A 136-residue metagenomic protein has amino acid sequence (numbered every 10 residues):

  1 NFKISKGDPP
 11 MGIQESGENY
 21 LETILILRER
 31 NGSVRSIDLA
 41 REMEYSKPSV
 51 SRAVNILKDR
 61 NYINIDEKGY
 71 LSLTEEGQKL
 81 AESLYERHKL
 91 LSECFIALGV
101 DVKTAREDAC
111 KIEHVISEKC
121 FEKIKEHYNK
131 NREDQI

Functional and structural regions predicted by a protein language model:
K3, D8, E107-I136: C-terminal regulatory/oligomerization modules of transcriptional regulators
G12-Y45: N-terminal helix-turn-helix DNA-binding core of bacterial DNA-binding proteins
Q14, L73-T74, S117: Residue-level signal for threonine
E22, R52, E107: DNA-binding alpha-helical recognition surfaces that contact promoter or target DNA
S36-E67: Canonical helix-turn-helix DNA-binding module
E42, L80, A97: Residues within the alpha-helical elements of helix-turn-helix
G69-R87: Basic, amphipathic "hinge/linker" alpha-helix immediately C-terminal to the N-terminal HTH DNA-binding motif
Y85-E118: Arg/Lys-rich, alpha-helical DNA-contact motif
